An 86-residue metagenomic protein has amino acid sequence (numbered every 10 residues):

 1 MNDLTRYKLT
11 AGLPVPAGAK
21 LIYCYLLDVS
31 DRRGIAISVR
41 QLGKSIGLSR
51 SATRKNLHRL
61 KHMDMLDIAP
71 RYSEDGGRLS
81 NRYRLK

Functional and structural regions predicted by a protein language model:
M1-S45, S51, M65, G76-S80: Short recognition helix of helix-turn-helix/winged-helix DNA-binding domains
R54-K86: Winged-helix/helix-turn-helix nucleic-acid-interaction surface
